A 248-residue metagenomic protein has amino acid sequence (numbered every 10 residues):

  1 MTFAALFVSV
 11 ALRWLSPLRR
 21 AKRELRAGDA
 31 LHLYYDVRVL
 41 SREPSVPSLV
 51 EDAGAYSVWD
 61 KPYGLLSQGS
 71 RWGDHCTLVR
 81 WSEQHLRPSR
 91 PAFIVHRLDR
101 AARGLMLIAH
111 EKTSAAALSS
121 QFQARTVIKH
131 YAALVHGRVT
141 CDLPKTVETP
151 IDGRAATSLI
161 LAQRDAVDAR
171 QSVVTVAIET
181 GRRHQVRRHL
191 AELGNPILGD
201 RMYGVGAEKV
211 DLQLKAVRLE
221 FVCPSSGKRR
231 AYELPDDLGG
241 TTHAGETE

Functional and structural regions predicted by a protein language model:
M1-E248: RNA pseudouridine synthases
